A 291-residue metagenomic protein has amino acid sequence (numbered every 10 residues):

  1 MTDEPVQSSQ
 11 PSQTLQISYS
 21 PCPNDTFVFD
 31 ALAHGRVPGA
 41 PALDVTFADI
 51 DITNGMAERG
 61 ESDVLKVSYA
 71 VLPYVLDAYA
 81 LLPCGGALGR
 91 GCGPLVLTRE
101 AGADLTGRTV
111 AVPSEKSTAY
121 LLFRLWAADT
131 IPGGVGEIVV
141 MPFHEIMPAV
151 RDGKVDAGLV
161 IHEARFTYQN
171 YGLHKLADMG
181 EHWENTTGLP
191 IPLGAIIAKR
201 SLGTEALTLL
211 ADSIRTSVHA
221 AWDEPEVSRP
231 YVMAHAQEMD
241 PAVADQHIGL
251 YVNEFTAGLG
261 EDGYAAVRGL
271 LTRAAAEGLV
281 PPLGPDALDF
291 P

Functional and structural regions predicted by a protein language model:
S12-H34, G93-A157, I161-E163, A265-R268: Bilobed "Venus flytrap"/periplasmic-binding protein-like clamshell domains and structurally analogous long
R36-F47, A127-M141, V280-P285: A local structural motif
D49-D51, A57-P73, P142-F143, V160-R165: Beta->alpha turn/N-cap motifs
M56-E58, V150-R151, L210, A274: Hydrophobic residues within well-ordered alpha-helices
L81-G102, N185-S201: Hydrophobic/proline-rich hinge and linker segments of small-molecule sensing/allosteric domains, predominantly
P142-M233: Pocket-lining segment of extracytoplasmic ligand-binding domains
G203-R273: Secondary-structure end/capping motifs
R273-P291: Conserved C-terminal helix/tail region of periplasmic/extracytoplasmic solute-binding proteins
